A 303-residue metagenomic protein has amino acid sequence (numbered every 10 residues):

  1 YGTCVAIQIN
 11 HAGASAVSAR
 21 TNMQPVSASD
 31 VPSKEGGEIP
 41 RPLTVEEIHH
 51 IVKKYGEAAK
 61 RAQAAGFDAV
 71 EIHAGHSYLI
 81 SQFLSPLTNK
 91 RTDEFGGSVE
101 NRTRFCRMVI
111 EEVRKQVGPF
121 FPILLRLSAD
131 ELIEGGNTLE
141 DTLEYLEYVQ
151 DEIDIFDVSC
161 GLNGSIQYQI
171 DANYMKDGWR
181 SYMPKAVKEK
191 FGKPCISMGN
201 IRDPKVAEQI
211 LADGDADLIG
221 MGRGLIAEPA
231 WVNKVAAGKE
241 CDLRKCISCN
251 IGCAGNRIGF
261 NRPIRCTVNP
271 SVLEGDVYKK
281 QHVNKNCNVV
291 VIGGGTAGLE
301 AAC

Functional and structural regions predicted by a protein language model:
Y1-I292, T296-C303: Flavin-dependent oxidoreductase catalytic cores
